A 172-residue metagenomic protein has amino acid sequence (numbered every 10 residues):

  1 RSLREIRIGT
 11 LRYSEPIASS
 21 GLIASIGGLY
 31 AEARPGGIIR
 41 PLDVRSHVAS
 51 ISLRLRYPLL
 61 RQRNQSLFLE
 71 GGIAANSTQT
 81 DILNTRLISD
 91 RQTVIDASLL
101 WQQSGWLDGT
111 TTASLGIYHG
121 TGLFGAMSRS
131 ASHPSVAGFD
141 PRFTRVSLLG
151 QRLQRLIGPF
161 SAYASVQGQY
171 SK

Functional and structural regions predicted by a protein language model:
R1-I8: Solvent-exposed loop/turn segments connecting transmembrane beta-strands in outer-membrane beta-barrel proteins
T10, S14-P16: Gly/Pro-enriched, hydrophobic low-complexity segments that function as extracytoplasmic propeptides/linkers
P16, G21-S171: Transmembrane beta-strand segments of outer-membrane beta-barrel domains in Gram-negative and organellar OMPs
